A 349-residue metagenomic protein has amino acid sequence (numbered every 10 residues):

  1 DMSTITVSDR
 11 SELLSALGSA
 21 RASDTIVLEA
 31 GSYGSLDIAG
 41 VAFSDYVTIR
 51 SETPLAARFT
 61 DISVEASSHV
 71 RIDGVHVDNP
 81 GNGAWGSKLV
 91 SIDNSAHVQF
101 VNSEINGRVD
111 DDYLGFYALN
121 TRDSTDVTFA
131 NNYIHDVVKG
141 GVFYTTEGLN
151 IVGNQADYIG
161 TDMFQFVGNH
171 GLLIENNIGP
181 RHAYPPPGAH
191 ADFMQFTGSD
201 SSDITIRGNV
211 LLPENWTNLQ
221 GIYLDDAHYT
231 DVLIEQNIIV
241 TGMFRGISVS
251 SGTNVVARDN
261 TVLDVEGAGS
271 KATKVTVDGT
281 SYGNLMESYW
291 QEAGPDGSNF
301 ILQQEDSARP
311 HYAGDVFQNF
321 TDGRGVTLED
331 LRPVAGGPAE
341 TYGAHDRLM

Functional and structural regions predicted by a protein language model:
D1-S35, G337-T341, D346: Acidic Gly/Asp/Thr-rich repetitive segments characteristic of extracellular carbohydrate-active and adhesion proteins
A22-G74, H97: Beta-solenoid repeat scaffold
D24, K274-M349: Acidic, glycine- and Ser/Thr-rich low-complexity intrinsically disordered tracts in extracellular/secreted proteins
S35-L36, E52, A57, V75-P80 (+13 more regions): Surface-exposed loop/turn segments connecting beta-strands in extracellular beta-rich domains
D45, V64-R71, V90-V101, A118-T128 (+6 more regions): Surface-exposed loop/turn motifs in large extracellular/passenger domains
R58-I62, N82-I92, D111-T121, Y133-F143 (+5 more regions): Extracellular beta-strand/beta-solenoid scaffold signature
